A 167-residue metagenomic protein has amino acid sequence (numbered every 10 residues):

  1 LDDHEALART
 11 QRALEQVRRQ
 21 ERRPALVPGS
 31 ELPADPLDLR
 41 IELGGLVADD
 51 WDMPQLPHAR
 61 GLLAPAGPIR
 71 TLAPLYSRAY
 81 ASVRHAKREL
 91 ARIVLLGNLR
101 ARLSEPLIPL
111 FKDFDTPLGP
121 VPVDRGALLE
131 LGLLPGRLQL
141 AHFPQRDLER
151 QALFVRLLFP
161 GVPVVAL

Functional and structural regions predicted by a protein language model:
L1-A25: Long, charge-rich, low-complexity alpha-helical segments
R18-L167: Active-site histidine-anchored catalytic micro-motif
